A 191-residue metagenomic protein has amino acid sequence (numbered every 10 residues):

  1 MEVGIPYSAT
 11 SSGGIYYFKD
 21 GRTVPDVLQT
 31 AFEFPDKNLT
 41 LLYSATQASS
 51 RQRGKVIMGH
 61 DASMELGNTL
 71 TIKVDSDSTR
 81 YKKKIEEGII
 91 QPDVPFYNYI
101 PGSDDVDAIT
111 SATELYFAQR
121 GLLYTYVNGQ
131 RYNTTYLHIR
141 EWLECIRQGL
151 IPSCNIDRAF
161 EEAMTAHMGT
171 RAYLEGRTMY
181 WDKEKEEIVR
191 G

Functional and structural regions predicted by a protein language model:
M1-D157, E161-E175, M179-G191: Contiguous beta-strand/loop segments that form the cofactor/metal-binding neighborhood of enzyme cores
